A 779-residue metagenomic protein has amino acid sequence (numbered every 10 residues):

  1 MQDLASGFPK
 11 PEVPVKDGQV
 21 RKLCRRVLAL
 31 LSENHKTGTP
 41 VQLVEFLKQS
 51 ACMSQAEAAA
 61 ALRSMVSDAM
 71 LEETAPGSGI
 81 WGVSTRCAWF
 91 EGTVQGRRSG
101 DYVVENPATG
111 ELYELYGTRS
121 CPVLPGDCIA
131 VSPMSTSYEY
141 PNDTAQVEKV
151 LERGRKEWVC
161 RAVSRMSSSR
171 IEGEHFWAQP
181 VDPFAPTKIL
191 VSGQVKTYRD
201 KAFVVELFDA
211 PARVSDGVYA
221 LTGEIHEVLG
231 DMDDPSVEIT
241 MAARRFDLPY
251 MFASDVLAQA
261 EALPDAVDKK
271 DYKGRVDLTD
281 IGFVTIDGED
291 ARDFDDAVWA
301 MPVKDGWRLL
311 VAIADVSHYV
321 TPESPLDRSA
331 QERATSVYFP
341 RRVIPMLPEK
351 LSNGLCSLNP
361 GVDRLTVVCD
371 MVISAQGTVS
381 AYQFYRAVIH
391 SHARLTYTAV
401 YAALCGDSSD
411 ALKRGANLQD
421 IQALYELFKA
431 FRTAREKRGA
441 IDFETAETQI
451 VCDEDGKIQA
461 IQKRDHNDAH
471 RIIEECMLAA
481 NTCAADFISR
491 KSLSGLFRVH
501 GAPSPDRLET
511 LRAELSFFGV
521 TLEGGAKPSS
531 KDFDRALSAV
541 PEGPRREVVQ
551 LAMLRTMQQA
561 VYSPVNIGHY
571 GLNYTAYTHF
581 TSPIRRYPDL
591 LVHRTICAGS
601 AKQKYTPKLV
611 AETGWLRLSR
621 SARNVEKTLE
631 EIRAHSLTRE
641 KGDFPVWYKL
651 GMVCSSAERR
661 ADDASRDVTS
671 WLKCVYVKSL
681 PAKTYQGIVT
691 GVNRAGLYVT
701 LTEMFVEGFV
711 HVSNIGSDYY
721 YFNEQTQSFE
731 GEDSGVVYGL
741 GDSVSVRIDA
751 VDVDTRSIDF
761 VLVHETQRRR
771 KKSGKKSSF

Functional and structural regions predicted by a protein language model:
Q2, S6-F8, T766-F779: Basic Arg/Gly/Lys-rich low-complexity intrinsically disordered segments
Q2-L310, S317-V362, R394, A399-A402 (+3 more regions): Charge-lined substrate channels and their catalytic hotspots, especially those that engage the 3′ end of RNA
K16, E45-K48, S164, P183-P186 (+9 more regions): Electropositive polyanion-binding surfaces
E111, V746, Q767-R769: Short, intrinsically disordered low-complexity segments
F517, Y721-F722, T726: Basic, polyanion-binding surface patches
